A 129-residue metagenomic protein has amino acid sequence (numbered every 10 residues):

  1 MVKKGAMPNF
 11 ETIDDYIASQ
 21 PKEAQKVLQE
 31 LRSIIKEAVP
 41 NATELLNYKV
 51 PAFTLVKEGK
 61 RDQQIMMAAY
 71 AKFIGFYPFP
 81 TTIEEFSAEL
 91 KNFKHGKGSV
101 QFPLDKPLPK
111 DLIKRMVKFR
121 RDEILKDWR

Functional and structural regions predicted by a protein language model:
M1-R129: Charge-dense, helix-prone N-terminal extensions
